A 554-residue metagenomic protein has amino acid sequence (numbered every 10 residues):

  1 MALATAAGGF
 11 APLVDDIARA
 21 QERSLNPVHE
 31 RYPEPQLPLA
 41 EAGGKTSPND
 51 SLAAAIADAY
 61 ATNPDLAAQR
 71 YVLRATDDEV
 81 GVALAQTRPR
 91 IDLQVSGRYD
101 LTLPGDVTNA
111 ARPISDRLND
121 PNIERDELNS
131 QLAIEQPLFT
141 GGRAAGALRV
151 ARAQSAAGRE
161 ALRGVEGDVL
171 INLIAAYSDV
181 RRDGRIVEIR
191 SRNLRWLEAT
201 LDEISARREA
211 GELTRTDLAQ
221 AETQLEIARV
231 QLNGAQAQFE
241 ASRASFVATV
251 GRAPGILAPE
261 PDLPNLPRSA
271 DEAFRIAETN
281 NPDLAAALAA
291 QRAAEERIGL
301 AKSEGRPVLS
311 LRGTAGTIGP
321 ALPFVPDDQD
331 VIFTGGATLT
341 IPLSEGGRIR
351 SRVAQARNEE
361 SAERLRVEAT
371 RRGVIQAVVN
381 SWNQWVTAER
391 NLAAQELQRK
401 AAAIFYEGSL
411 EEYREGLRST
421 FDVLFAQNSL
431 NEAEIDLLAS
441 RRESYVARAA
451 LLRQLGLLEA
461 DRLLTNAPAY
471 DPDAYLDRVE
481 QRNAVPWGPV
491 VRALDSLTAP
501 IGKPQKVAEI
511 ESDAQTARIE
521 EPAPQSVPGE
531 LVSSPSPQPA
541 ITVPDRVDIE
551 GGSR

Functional and structural regions predicted by a protein language model:
L13-V28, G44, L101, L438-R554: Acidic, low-complexity, intrinsically disordered peripheral segments
E22, D50, A54, E166-T279 (+8 more regions): Periplasmic alpha-helical coiled-coil/stalk elements that build and connect Gram-negative outer-membrane
Y32-D58: Regulatory alphaC helix of protein kinase catalytic domains
A57-A67, R74-R90, E124, Q131-R149 (+8 more regions): A glycine-/polar-enriched beta->alpha junction
G97-L103, L138, A315-G319, I341-E345 (+1 more regions): Transmembrane beta-strands of outer-membrane beta-barrel pores
L103-A110, G146, A258-P261, R306 (+1 more regions): Outer-membrane beta-barrel translocator domains and adjoining extracellular loop/strand segments of Gram-negative
P104-N122: Flexible, solvent-exposed loop segments that connect beta-strands
D126-S130, Q329-F333: Residues that define the transmembrane beta-barrel architecture of outer-membrane proteins
